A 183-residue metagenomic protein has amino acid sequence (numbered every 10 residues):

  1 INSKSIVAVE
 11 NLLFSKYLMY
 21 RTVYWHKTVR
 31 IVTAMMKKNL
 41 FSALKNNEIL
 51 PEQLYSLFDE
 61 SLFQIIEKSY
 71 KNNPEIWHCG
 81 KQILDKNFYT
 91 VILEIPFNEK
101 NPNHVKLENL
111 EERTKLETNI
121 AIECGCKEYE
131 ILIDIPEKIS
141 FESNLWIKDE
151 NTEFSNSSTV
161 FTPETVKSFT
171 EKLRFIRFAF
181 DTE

Functional and structural regions predicted by a protein language model:
I1-E183: Histidine-centered, transition-metal-coordinating active-site segments
